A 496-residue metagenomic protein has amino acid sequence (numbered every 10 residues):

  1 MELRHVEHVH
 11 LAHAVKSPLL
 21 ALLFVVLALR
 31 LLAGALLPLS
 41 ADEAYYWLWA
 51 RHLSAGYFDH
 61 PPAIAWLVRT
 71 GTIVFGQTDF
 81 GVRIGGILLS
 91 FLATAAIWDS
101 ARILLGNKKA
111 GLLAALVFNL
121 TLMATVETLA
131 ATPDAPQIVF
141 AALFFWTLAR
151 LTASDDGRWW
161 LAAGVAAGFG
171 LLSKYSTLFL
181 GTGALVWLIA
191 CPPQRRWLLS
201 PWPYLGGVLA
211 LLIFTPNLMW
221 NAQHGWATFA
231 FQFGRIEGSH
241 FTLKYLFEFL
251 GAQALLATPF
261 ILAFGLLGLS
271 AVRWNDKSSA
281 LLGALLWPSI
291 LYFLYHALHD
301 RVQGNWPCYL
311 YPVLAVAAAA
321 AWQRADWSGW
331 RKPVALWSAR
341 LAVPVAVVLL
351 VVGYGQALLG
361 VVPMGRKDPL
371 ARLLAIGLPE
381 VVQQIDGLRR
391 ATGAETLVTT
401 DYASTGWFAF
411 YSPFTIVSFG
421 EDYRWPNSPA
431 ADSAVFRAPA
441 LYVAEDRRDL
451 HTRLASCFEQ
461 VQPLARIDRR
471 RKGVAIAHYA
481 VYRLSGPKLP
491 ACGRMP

Functional and structural regions predicted by a protein language model:
A12, R102-L105, F144-W160, L267-W274: Membrane-interface transmembrane helices that cradle and orient dolichyl/undecaprenyl
L20, I84-L105, L120, L143: Transmembrane-helix motifs of polytopic, lipid-linked glycan transferases
L23, A114-N119, A167, L171: Short helix- or helix-capping micro-motifs that position conserved polar/aromatic residues at function-defining sites
L29, F169, G181-K277, L285 (+1 more regions): Transmembrane-lumen/periplasm boundary regions of multi-pass, lipid-linked membrane glycan transferases
L53, I290, D300-R331, S338: Hydrophobic/aromatic-rich transmembrane helices and adjacent perimembrane loops
T94-A96, V117, P136-S154, W159-A167 (+1 more regions): Specific aromatic-rich, kink-prone transmembrane helix
M123-Q137: Short acidic/glycine- and proline-prone juxtamembrane loop motifs at membrane-interface regions of multi-pass membrane
G329-G393, A403-V417, D422-N427, A431 (+1 more regions): Membrane-proximal, lumen/periplasm-facing interface regions of secretory-pathway glyco- and lipid-modifying enzymes
